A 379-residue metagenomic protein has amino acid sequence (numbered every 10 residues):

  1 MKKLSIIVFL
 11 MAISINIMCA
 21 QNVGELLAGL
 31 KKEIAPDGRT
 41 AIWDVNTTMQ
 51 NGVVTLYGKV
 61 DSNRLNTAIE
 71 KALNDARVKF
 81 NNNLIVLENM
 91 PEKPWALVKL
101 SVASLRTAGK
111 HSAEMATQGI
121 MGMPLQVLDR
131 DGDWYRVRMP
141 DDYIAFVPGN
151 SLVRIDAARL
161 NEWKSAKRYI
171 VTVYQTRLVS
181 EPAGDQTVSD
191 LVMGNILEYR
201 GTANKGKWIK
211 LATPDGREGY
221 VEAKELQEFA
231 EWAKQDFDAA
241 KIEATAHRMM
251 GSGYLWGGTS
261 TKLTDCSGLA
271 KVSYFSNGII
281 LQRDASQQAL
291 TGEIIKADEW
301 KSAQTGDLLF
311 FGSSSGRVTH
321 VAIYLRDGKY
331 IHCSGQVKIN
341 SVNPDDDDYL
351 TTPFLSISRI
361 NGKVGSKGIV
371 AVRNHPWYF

Functional and structural regions predicted by a protein language model:
L4-F9, A20-M123, G149-R159, E225-E228: N-terminal targeting leaders
T55-K59, A183, F229-A233, G253-T261: Second-shell loop/turn segments in exported
T67-M90, K110, M139-T172, A183-T187 (+4 more regions): Boundary regions of SH3-family modules and the immediately adjacent low-complexity/disordered segments in eukaryotic
V98-M121, V171-Y199, Y254: Beta-loop motif signature
M123, N195, G306-D307, G328: Structural motif
R154-A157, N161, G184-Q186, Q227 (+2 more regions): Aromatic- and glycine-rich peptidoglycan recognition patches
D185-N195, N204-W208, E218, G251-T264 (+1 more regions): Glycine-rich catalytic cores of cysteine/serine-nucleophile enzymes that process amide/ester linkages in cell-envelope
Y254-G268, V272-A303: Catalytic cysteine-centered active-site loop
